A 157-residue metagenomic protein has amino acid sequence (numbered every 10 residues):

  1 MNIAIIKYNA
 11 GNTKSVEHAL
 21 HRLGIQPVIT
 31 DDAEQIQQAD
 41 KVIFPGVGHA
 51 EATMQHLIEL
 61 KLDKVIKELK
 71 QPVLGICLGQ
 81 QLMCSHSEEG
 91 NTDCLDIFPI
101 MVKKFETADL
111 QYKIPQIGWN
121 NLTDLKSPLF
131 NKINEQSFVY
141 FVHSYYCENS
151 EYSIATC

Functional and structural regions predicted by a protein language model:
M1-A4: Extreme N-terminal starter segment of soluble prokaryotic enzymes
G11: Conserved Rossmann-like nucleotide-cofactor binding loop
P27-Q38: Short acidic low-complexity segments
G48-I117: Cysteine-nucleophile active-site neighborhood
E68, M101-C157: Amide-donor transfer/coupling interface in amidating biosynthetic enzymes
